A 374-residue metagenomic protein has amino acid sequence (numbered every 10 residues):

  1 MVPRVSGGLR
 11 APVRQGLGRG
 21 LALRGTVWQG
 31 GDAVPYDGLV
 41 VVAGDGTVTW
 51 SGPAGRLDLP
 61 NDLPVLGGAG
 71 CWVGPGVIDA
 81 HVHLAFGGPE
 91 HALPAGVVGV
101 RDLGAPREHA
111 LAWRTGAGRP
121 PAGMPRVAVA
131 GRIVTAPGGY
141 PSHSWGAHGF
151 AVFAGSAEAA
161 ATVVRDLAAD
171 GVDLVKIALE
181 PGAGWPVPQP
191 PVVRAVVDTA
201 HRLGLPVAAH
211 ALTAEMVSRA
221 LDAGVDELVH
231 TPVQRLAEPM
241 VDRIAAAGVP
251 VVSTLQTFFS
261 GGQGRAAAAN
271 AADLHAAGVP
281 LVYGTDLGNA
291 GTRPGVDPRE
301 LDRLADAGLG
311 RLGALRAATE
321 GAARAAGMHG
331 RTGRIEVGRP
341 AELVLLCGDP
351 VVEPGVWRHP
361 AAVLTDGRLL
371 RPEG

Functional and structural regions predicted by a protein language model:
M1-L59, G348-E353, R368: N-terminal metal-binding scaffold of metallo-dependent hydrolase/deaminase domains
G20-R24, D58-V98, L103: Replace "His-x-His-based motif
G25-T26, V40, G46, G70 (+15 more regions): Divalent metal-coordination and catalytic microenvironments
P89-L205, M240, A247-Q256: Divalent-metal coordination cores built from histidine and acidic residues
E180-A269, A277, V282-T292, A307-G310 (+2 more regions): Active-site core of metal-dependent hydrolases
A267-D349: His/Asp/Glu-enriched, well-ordered alpha-helical/loop segment that forms or immediately abuts the divalent-metal
V337-G374: C-terminal cap of metal-dependent C-N hydrolases
